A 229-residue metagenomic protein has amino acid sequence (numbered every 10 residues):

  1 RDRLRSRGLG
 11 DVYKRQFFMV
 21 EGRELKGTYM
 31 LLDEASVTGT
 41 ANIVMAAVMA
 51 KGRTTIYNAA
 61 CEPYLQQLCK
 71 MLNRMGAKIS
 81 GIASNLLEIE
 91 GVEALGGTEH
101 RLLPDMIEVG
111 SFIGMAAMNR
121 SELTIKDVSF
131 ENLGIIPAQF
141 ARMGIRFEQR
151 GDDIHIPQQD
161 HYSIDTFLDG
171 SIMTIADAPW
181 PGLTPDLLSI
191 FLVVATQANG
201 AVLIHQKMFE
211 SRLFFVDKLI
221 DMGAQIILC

Functional and structural regions predicted by a protein language model:
D2-Y13: Single conserved hydrophobic/aromatic residue that forms the stacking wall/gate of nucleotide- or nucleobase-binding
D11-D33, M49, A77-M106, A117-M118 (+2 more regions): Self-splicing inteins and homing endonuclease
Y29-L32, T55-A60, E99-R101, E122-F130 (+2 more regions): Short, recurring structural edge motifs at helix starts
T40, L102-S111, P181-L188: Short glycine/threonine-rich catalytic loop with a Thr-x-Gly-x-Asp
A41, M45-I56, L65-Q66: Internal alpha/beta core interface subdomains
N58-Q66, K70, F130-G134, E210: Active-site glycine- and acidic-residue-rich loops that bind and position anionic ligands or nucleotide-like cofactors
T174-I175, P179-C229: C-terminal structural cap/anchor segments
